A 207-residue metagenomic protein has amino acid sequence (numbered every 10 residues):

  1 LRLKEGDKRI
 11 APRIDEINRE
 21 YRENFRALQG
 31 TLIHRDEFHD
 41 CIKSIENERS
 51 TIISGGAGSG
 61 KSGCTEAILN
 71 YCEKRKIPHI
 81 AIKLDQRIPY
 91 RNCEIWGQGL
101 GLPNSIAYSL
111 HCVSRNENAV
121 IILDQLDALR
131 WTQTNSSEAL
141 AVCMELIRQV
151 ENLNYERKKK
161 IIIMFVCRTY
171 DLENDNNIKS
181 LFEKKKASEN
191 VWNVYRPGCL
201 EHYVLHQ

Functional and structural regions predicted by a protein language model:
L1-Q29, P103-N104: Structure-specific endonuclease nuclease cores
I10, A27-Q207: P-loop NTPase signaling cores
